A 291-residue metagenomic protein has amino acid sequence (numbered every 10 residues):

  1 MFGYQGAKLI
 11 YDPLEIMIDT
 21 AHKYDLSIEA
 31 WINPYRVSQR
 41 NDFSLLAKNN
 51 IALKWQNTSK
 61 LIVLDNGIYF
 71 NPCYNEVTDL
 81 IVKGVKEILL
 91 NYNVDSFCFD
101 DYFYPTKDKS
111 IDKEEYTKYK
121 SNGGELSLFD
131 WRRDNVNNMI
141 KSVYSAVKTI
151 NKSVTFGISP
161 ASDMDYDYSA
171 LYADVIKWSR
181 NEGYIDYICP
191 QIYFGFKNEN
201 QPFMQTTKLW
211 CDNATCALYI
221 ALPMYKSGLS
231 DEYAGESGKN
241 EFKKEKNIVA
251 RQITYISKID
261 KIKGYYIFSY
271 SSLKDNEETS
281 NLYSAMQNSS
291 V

Functional and structural regions predicted by a protein language model:
M1-F2, F43-A52, D112-K113, L171-A173 (+3 more regions): Short low-complexity, flexible loop/linker segments enriched in glycine and/or proline with clustered acidic
M1-F2, I62-L64, K113-L126, G235-S237: Short glycine/proline- and charge-enriched loop/turn segments that cap or connect secondary-structure elements
M1-N33, G124-I150, P202: Aromatic-lined substrate-binding rim segments of carbohydrate-active enzymes
A7, D12-D19, E29-N91, E236-K243 (+1 more regions): Active-site-adjacent "subsite" loops/lids of carbohydrate-active enzymes
D25-S27, V154-T155, A217-Y219, G264: Proline-centered loop/turn at the N-terminus of a beta-strand
R36-N41, P105-D108, M164-D167, K197-N198 (+2 more regions): Short catalytic/ligand-binding loop motif for oxyanion handling, primarily in non-cytosolic enzymes, centered on
E76-K197, P202-L218, K258: Active-site neighborhood of glycoside hydrolase catalytic domains
E182-Q201, T207-K208, N213-V291: Substrate-binding cleft of secreted/luminal carbohydrate-active enzymes
